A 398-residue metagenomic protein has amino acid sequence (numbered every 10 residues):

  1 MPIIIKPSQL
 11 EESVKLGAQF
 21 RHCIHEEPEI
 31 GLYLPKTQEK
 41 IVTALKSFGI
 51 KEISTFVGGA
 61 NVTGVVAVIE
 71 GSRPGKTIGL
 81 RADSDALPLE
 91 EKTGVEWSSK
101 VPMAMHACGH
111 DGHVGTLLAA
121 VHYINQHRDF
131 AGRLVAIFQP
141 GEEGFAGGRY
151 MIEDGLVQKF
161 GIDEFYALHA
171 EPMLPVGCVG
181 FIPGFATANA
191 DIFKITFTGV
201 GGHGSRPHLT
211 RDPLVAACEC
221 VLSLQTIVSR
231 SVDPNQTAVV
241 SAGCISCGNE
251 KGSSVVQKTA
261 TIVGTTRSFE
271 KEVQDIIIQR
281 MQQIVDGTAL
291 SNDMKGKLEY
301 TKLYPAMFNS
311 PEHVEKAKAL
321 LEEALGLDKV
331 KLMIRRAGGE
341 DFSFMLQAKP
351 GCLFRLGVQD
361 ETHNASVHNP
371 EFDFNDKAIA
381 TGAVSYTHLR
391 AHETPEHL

Functional and structural regions predicted by a protein language model:
P2-H106, G115-L118, H122-F130: Acidic/His- and Gly-rich active-site-bordering loop/insert found across diverse amide/peptide-bond hydrolases
I24, L80, H110, M151 (+6 more regions): Divalent metal-coordination and catalytic microenvironments
E52, V228-V239, G252-S253, L290-E299 (+1 more regions): Flexible, glycine/charged-enriched surface loops at secondary-structure junctions
T63-V65, L87-L89, T93-M105, D111-G112 (+3 more regions): Histidine/acidic-residue-rich, glycine-tolerant segments that coordinate divalent metal ions
L222-S229, E299, L303-V358: Active-site-adjacent substrate-binding region of metalloamidase/peptidase-like peptide-processing proteins
V255-I277: A conserved active-site cap/scaffold subdomain adjacent to cofactor or substrate pockets
I277-I284: Short amphipathic alpha-helices in soluble, non-transmembrane regions that often serve as interface/regulatory elements
T387-E396: Conserved small/polar residues in nucleotide/adenosyl-binding loops
